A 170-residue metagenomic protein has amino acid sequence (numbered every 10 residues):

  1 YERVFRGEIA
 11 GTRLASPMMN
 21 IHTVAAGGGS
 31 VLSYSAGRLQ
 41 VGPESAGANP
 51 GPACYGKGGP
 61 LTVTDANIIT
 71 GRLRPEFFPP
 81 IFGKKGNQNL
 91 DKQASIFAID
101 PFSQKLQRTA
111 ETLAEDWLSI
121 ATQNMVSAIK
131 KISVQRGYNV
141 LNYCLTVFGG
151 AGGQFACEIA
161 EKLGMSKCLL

Functional and structural regions predicted by a protein language model:
Y1-L170: N-terminally biased helix-coil "hinge/interface" segments that flank
